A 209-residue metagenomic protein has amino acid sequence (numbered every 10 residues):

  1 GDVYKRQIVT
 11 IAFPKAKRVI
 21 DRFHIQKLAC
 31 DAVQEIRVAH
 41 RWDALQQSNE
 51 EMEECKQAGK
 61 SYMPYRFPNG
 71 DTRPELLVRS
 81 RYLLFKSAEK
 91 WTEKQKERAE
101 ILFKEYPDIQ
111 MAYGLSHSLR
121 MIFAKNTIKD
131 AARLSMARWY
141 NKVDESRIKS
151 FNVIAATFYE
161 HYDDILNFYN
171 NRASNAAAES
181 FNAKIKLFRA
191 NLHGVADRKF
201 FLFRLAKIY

Functional and structural regions predicted by a protein language model:
V3-Y4: Short, small-residue-biased leader/transition segments that mark boundaries at the very start of proteins
I8-I11, F158: Single, function-defining residue in the core of a domain
I11-E53, E179: Conserved beta-strand -> loop -> alpha-helix junction used to position metal-binding or nucleic-acid-contacting
V19, I36-A39, A44-Q46, C55 (+6 more regions): A detector of single, family-specific signature residues that are central to catalytic or substrate-handling motifs
A44-Y62, A196-Y209: Charge-dense polyanion-binding interfaces
R66-R147: Helix-loop elements that line ligand-binding/catalytic pockets
Y140-Y209: Basic, amphipathic alpha-helical segments enriched in Lys/Arg and hydrophobic/aromatic residues
